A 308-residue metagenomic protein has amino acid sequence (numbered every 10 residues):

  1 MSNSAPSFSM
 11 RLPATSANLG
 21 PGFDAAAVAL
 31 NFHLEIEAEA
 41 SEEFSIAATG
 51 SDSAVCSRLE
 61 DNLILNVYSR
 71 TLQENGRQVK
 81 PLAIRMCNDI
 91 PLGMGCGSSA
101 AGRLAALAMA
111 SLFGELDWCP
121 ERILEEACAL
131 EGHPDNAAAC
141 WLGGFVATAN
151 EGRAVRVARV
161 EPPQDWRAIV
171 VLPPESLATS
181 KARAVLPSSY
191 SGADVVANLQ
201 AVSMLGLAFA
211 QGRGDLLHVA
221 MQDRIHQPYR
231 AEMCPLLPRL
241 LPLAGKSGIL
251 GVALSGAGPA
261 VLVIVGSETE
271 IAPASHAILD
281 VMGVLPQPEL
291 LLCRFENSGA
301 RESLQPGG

Functional and structural regions predicted by a protein language model:
M1-M94, L112, L116-W118, F295-S298 (+1 more regions): ATP-binding N-lobe of GHMP and related small-molecule kinases
S2-S4, N18, A27-L30, G76-Q78 (+7 more regions): Solvent-exposed alpha-helices and their adjacent loops that cap or buttress functional pockets in soluble metabolic
R11-P13, A29, R85-C87, C140-G143 (+4 more regions): Short beta-strand segments
F32, C96-C119, W141-V146, E151: DPxDG-like acidic metal-binding loop motif
A40, N150, P173, V263-S267: Short beta-strand-to-loop capping motifs
W118-W166, E232, V252-L254, G258 (+1 more regions): Alpha/beta catalytic cores of group-transfer enzymes, especially the acyltransferase/condensing modules of polyketide
L172-E232: Active-site rim beta-loop-alpha module in soluble metabolic enzymes
F209-G308: Glycine-rich, charge-dense phosphate/pyrophosphate-binding loop(s) and the adjacent flexible "lid"/catalytic subdomain
